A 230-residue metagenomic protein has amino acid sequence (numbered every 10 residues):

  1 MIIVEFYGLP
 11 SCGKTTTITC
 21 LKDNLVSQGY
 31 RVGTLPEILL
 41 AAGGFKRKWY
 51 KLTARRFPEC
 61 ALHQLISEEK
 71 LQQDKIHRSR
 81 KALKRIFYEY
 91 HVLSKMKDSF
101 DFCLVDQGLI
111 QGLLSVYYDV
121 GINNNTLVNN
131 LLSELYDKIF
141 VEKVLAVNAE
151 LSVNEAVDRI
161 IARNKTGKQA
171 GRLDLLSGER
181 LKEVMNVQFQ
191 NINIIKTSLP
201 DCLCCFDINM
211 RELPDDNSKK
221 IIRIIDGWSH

Functional and structural regions predicted by a protein language model:
F6: Hydrophobic anchor at the beta1->P-loop junction of P-loop NTPases
S11: Walker A (P-loop) phosphate-binding loop of P-loop NTPases
K14: Conserved lysine of the Walker
T17, L21: Hydrophobic positions on the alpha1 helix immediately C-terminal to the Walker A/P-loop
Q28-G44: Short beta-strand-centered segment that lines the nucleotide-binding/catalytic pocket of NTP-utilizing
L39-T126: ATP-dependent small-molecule kinase phosphotransfer cores that center on conserved nucleotide phosphate-binding segments
V105-G108, N129, K138-R163: Conserved phosphate-donor/acceptor-positioning beta-strand/loop module used by diverse small-molecule
D158-H230: NTP-dependent small-molecule kinase module
